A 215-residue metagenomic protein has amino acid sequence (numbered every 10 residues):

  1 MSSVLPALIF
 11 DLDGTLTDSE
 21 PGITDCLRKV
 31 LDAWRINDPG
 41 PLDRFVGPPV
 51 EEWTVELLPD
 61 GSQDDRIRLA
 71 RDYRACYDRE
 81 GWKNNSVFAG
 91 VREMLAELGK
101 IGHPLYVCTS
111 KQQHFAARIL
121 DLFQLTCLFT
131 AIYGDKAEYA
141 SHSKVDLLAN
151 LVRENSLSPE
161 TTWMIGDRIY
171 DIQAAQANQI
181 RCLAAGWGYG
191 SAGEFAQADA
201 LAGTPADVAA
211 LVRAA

Functional and structural regions predicted by a protein language model:
M1-L5, P39, A96-G99, Q113 (+1 more regions): Asp-based, Mg2+/Mn2+-dependent phosphohydrolase catalytic module
S2-E93, H114: N-terminal helical cap/lid subdomain that shapes the substrate entry/recognition surface in HAD-like hydrolases
G90-G102: Catalytic-core regions built around general acid/base machinery
L105-V107, M164: Conserved hydrophobic beta-strand within the GNAT/NAT acetyltransferase core sheet that lines the active-site cleft
T109-K111: Conserved phosphate-coupling serine/threonine residues in phosphotransfer and NTP-handling enzymes
